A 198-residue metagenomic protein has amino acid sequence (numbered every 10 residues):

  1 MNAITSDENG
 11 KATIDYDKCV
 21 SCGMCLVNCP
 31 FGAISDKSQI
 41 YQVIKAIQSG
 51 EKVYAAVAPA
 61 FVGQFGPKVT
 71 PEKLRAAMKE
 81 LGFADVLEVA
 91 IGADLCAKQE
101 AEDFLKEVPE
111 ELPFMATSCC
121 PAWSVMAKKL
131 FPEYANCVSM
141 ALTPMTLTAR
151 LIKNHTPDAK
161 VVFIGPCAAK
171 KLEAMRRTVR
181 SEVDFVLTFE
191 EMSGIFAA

Functional and structural regions predicted by a protein language model:
M1-V20, M24-I40: Iron-sulfur cluster-binding cysteine motifs and their immediate structural context in ferredoxin-like electron-transfer
D36-A198: Iron-sulfur-associated redox domains of electron-transfer enzymes in respiratory and anaerobic energy metabolism
